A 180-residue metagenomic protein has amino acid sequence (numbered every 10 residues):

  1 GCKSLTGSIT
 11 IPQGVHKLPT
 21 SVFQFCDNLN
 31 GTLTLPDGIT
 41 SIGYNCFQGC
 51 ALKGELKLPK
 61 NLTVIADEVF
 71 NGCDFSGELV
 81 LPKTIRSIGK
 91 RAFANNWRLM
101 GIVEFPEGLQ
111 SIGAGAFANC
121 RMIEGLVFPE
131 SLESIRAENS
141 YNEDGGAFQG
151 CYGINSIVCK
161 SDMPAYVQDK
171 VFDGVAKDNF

Functional and structural regions predicted by a protein language model:
G1, V171-A176: Short, conserved catalytic or adaptor-binding loops enriched in Gly and charged residues
K3-K17, N28-S41, A51-V64, D74-S87 (+4 more regions): Structural signature of tandem-repeat unit edges
P19-V22, G43-C46, A66-V69, G89-A92 (+3 more regions): Consensus positions within tandem repeat domains that build extended binding/scaffold surfaces
E138-G145: Intrinsically disordered, low-complexity Ser/Thr- and acidic-rich flexible linkers and loops, especially at boundaries
